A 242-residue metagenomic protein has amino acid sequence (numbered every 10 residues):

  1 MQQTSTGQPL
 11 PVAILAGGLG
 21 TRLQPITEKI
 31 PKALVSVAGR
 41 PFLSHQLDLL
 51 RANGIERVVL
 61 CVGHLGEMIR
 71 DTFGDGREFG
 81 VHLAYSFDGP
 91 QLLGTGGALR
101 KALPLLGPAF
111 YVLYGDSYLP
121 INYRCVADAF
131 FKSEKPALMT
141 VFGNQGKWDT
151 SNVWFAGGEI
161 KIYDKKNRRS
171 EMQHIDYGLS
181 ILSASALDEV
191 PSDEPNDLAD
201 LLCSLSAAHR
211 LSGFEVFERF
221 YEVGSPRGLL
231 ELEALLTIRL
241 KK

Functional and structural regions predicted by a protein language model:
M1-I14, R40-Y114, C125, E189-D193: Conserved N-terminal catalytic core of the sugar/cofactor nucleotidyltransferase
P9-I26, V35: A phosphate-binding catalytic loop at a beta-strand-loop-alpha-helix junction that coordinates phosphoryl groups
L19, D116-S117: Active-site metal-binding loops of divalent metal-dependent hydrolases
K29-P41: Short catalytic helix/loop segments, enriched in acidic residues and glycine and frequently bearing histidine
A33, H82-A84, R210-S212: Conserved beta-strand segments of alpha/beta enzyme cores
F110-Y111, Y118, R124-F131, Q145-K147 (+1 more regions): Catalytic-core segments of class I nucleotidyltransferases/pyrophosphorylases that form NMP-activated intermediates
S133-G143: A short, conserved acidic/glycine-rich loop-to-beta-strand motif that forms the donor nucleotide-sugar/metal
